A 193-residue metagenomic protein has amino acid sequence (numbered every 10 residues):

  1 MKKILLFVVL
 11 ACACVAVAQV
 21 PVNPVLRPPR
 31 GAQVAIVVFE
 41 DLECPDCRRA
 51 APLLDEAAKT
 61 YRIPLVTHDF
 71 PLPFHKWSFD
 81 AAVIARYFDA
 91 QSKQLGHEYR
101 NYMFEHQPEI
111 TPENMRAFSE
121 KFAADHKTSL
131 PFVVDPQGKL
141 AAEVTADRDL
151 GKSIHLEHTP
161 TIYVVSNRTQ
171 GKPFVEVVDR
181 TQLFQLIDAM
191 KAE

Functional and structural regions predicted by a protein language model:
K2-W77, G138-H158, L186-E193: Extracytoplasmic thiol/disulfide redox context detector
V20-N23, T111, D125: Alpha-helix initiation/capping motif
N23-L26, G31, A82, H106 (+2 more regions): N-terminal, helix-rich and Lys/Arg-enriched segments in bacterial and organellar proteins
V37, P71, E105, V134 (+1 more regions): Short, flexible active-site loop motifs that bind/organize anionic cofactors or intermediates
L42-F122: Structural alpha/beta surface segment adjacent to cysteine/selenocysteine redox centers across thiol/disulfide enzymes
E120-E193: C-terminal cap of thioredoxin/glutaredoxin-like
